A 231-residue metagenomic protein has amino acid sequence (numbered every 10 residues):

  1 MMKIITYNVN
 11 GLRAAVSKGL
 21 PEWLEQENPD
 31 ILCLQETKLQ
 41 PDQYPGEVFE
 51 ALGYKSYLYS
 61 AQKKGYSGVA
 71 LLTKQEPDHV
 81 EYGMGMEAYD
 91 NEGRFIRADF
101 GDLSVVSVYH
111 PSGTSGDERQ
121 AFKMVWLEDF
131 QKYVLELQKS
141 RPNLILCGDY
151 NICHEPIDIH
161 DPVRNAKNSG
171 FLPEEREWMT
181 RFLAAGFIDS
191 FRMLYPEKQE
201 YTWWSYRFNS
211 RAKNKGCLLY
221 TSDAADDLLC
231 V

Functional and structural regions predicted by a protein language model:
M2-N10, D102-T114, C147: Active-site-proximal beta-strand elements of phosphoester/diester hydrolases
K3-R13, W23, E27, P41-Y57: Internal alpha/beta domain cores that form substrate/cofactor-binding pockets in large enzymes and binding proteins
N8, L24-D42, V105, V134-P156 (+2 more regions): Active-site beta-strand/loop signature of hydrolases that rely on acidic residues for catalysis
T37-Q40, P45-G113: Structured beta-strand-rich core segments of catalytic domains in phosphoester-bond hydrolases
L52-K55, E128-K215: Metal-dependent phosphoesterases centered on the DNase I-like endonuclease/exonuclease/phosphatase
G85-M86, P111-L127, R164-K167: Surface-exposed cleft-lining segments at the edges of enzyme active sites
Y220-D227: Conserved small/polar residues in nucleotide/adenosyl-binding loops
